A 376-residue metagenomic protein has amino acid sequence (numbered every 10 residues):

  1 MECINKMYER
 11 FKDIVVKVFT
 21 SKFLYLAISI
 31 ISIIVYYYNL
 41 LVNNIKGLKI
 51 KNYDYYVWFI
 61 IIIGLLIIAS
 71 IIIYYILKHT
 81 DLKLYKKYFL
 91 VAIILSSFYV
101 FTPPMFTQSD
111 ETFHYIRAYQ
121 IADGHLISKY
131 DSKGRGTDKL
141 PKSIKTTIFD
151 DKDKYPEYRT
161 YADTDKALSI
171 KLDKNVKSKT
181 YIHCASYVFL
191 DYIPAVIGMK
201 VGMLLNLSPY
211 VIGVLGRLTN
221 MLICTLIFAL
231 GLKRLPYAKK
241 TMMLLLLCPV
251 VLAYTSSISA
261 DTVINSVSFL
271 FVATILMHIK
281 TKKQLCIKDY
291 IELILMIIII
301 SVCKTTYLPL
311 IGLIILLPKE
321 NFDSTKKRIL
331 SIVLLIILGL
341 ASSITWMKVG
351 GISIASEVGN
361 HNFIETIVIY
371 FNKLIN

Functional and structural regions predicted by a protein language model:
E2-S32, L41-S97, R328-I336: Start-transfer (signal-anchor) and selected internal transmembrane alpha helices of multi-pass inner/ER membrane
K22-I28, L207-Y210, F228-P249: Transmembrane-helix signature of polytopic, membrane-embedded enzymes that assemble or transfer cell-envelope glycans
I31-N39, A69-E111, Y119-K166, L334-G351: Transmembrane signal-anchor helices characteristic of membrane glycosylation enzymes that use polyprenol
I72-Y75, V211-Y237: Transmembrane-helix motifs of polytopic, lipid-linked glycan transferases
A92-I93, M221, A238-T255, T262-I279 (+2 more regions): Membrane-embedded helix bundles of polyisoprenyl
H125-L215: Interfacial juxtamembrane loops and adjacent helix segments that form the catalytic/substrate-binding surfaces
A185, F189, I193, L205-L218 (+2 more regions): Aromatic- and kink-enriched transmembrane "portal" helix at the membrane-lumen/periplasm boundary that abuts
T305-Y307, G312-N376: Membrane-lumen/periplasm interface segments of specific transmembrane helices in polyprenyl phosphate-linked
